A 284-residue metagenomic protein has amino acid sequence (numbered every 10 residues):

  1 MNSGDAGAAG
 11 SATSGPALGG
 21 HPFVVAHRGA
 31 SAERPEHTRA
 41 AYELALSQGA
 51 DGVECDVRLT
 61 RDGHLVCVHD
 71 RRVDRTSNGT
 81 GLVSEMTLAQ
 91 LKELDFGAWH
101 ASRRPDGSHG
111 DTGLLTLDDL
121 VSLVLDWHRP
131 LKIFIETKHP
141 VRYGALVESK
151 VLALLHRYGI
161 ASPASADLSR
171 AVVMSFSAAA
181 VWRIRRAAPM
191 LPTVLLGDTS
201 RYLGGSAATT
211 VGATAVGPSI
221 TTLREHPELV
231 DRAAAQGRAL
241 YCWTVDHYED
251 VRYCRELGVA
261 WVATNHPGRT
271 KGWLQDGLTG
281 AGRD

Functional and structural regions predicted by a protein language model:
M1-D284: Phosphate-group recognition and catalysis centered on beta-loop-alpha active-site segments
